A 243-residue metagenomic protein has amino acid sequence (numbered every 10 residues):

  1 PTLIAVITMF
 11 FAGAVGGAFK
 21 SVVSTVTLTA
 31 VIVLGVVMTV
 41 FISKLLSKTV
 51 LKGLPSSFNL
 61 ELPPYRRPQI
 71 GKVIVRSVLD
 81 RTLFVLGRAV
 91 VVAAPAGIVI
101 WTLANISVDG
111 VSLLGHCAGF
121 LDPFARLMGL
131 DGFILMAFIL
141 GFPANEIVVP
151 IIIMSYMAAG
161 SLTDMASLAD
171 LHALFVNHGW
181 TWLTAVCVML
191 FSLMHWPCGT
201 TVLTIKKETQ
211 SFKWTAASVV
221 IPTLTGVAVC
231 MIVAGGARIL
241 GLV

Functional and structural regions predicted by a protein language model:
P1-V26, L203-S211, A234-L242: Transmembrane helix-loop junctions at the membrane interface of multipass transporters and ion channels
A12, S47, P64-P68, V99-G110 (+1 more regions): Structural signal for alpha-helical transmembrane segments and their membrane-water exit/capping regions in multi-pass
S24-I42, G141: Alpha-helical transmembrane segments
L34-S43, A96, I100, A104 (+2 more regions): Alpha-helical transmembrane segments of multipass membrane proteins
S43-L86: Long, contiguous bundles of hydrophobic transmembrane helices that form the permeation core of multi-pass
V75-G179: Transmembrane helical segments that form the transport core of multi-pass membrane transport proteins
A159-M194, E208-F212, I232, G236-G241: Hydrophobic alpha-helical segments
T204-T225: Interfacial loop-to-transmembrane junctions
